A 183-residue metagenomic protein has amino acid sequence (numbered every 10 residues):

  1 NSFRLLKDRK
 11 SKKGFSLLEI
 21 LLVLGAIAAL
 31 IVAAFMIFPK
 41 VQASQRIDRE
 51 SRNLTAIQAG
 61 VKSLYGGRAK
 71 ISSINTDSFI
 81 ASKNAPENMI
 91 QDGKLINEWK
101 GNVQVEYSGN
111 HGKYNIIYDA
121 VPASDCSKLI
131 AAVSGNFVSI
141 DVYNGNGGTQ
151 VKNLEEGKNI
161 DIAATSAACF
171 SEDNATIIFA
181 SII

Functional and structural regions predicted by a protein language model:
N1-K13: N-terminal leader/signal peptides at the extreme start of proteins
K10, I37, I116-D119: Short, flexible active-site loop motifs that bind/organize anionic cofactors or intermediates
L18-I20, A26-Q45: C-terminal juxtamembrane segment of a hydrophobic transmembrane alpha-helix
P39-A81: Membrane-proximal N-terminal amphipathic helix
G66-I183: Periplasmic/extracellular, small/polar-rich flexible segments of pilin-like filament-forming proteins
